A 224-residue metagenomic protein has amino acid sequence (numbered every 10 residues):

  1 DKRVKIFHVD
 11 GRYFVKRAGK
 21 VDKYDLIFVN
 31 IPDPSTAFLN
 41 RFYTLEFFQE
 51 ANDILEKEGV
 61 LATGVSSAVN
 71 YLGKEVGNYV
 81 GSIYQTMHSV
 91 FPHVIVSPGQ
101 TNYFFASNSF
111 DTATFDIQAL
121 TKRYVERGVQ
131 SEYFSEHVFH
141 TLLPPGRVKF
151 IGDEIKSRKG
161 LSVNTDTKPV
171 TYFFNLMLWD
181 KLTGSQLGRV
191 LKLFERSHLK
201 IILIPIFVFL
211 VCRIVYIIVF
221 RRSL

Functional and structural regions predicted by a protein language model:
D1-Y84: The AdoMet/dcAdoMet-binding core of the Class I SAM-like
K2, D10-R17, V21, S89-L224: Soluble small-group transferase modules, centered on the S-adenosyl donor enzyme superfamily
